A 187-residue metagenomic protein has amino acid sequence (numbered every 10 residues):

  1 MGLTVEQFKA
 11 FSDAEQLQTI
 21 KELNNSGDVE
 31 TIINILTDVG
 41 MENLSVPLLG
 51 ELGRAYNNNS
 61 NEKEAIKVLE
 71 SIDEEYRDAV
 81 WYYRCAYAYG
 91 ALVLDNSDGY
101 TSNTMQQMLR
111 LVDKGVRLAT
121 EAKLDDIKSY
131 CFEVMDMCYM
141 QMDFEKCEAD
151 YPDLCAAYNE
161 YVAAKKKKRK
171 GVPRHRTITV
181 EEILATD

Functional and structural regions predicted by a protein language model:
F8-Q18, E42-L49, Y76-Y82, D125-S129: Generic helix N-cap/helix-start motif at coil->alpha-helix transitions
A10-N34, E51: Alpha-helical segment of the N-proximal tetratricopeptide repeat
T19, L52, C85, Y89 (+1 more regions): Structural register within alpha-helical repeat arrays
L23, Y56, Y89, N96 (+1 more regions): Residue at a conserved register position within TPR or TPR-like alpha-solenoid repeats
S26, N59, L92, Q141-M142: Structural motif corresponding to the intra-repeat A-B loop/turn of tetratricopeptide repeats
